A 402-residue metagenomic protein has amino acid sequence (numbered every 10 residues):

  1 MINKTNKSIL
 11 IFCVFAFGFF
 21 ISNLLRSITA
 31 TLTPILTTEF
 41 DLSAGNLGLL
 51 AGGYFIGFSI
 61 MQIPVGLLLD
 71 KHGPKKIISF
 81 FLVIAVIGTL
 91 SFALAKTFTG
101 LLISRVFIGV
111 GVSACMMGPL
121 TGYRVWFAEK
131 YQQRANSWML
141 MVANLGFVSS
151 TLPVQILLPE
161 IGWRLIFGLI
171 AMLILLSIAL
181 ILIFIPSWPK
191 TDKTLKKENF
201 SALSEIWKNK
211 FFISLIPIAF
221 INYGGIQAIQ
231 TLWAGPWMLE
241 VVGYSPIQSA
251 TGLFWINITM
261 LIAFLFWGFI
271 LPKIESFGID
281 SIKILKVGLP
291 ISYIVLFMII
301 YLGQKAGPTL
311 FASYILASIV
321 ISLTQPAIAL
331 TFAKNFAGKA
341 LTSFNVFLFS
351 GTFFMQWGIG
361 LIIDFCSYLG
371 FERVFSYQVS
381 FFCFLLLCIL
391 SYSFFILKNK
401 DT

Functional and structural regions predicted by a protein language model:
M1-K4, P186-I216, V241: Juxtamembrane intracellular "pre-TM" segments in multi-pass secondary transporters
L10-A44, I60, I229-G235, M355-I359: Extracytoplasmic
T29-A30, K210-W267, M355-G360: Extracytoplasmic gate region of multi-pass secondary transporters
D41, G73, L94-G100, A128 (+1 more regions): Helix-breaking motifs and short loop linkers at transmembrane-helix boundaries and internal kinks in secondary membrane
I60-T99: Conserved MFS/SLC helix-loop-helix module at the cytosolic interface between two early adjacent transmembrane helices
F98, S104-V142: Cytoplasmic helix-loop-helix junction between adjacent transmembrane helices in 12-TM secondary transporters
W138-I185: Helix-loop-helix hairpin linking two adjacent transmembrane segments in secondary transporters
S281-T324: C-terminal transmembrane helical hairpin of 12-TM major facilitator-type secondary transporters
